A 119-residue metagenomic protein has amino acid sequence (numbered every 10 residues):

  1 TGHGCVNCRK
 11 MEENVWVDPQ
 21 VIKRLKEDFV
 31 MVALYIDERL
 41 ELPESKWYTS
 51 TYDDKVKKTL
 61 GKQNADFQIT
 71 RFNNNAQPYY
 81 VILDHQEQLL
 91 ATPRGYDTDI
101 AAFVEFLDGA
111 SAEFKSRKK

Functional and structural regions predicted by a protein language model:
T1-G4, A76: Short pre-active-site segment immediately N-terminal to redox-active cysteine/selenocysteine motifs in thiol-based
G4-N7, R39-L42, Q88-L90, I100: Flexible loop/turn segments at secondary-structure boundaries
N7-K26: Typically the conserved alpha-helix immediately C-terminal to a functionally engaged Cys/Sec in thioredoxin-like
E13-V17, S50-K118: Non-catalytic, surface beta->alpha helical segment in thiol-disulfide oxidoreductase systems
A33-Y35: Residue-level recognition of beta-strand->loop/alpha-helix junctions
E38-P43, K115-K119: Hydrophobic transmembrane alpha-helix bundles
